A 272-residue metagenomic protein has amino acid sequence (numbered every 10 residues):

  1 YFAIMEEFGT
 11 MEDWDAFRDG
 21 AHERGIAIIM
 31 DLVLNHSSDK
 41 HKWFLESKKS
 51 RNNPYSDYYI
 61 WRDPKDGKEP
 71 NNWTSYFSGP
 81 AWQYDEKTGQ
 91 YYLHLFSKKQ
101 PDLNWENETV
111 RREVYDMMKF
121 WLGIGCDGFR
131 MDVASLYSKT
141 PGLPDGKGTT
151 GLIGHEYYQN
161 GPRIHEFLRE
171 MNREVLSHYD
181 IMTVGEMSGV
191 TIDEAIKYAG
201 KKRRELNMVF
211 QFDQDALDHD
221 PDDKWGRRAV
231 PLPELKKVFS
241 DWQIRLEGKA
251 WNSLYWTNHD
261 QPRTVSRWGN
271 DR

Functional and structural regions predicted by a protein language model:
Y1-R272: Active-site and adjacent substrate-binding regions of carbohydrate-active enzymes
